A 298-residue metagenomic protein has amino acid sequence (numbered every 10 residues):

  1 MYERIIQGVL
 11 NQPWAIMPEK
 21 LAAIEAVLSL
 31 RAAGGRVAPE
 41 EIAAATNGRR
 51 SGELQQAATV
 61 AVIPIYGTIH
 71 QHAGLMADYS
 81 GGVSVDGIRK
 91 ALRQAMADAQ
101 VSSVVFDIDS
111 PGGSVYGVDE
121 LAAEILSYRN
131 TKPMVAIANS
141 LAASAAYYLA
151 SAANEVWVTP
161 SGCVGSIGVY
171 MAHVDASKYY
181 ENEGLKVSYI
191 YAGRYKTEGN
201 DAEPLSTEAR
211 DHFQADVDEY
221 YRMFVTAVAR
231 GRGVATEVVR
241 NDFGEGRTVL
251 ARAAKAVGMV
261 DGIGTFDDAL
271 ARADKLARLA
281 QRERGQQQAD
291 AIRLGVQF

Functional and structural regions predicted by a protein language model:
M1-F298: N-terminal organellar transit peptides
